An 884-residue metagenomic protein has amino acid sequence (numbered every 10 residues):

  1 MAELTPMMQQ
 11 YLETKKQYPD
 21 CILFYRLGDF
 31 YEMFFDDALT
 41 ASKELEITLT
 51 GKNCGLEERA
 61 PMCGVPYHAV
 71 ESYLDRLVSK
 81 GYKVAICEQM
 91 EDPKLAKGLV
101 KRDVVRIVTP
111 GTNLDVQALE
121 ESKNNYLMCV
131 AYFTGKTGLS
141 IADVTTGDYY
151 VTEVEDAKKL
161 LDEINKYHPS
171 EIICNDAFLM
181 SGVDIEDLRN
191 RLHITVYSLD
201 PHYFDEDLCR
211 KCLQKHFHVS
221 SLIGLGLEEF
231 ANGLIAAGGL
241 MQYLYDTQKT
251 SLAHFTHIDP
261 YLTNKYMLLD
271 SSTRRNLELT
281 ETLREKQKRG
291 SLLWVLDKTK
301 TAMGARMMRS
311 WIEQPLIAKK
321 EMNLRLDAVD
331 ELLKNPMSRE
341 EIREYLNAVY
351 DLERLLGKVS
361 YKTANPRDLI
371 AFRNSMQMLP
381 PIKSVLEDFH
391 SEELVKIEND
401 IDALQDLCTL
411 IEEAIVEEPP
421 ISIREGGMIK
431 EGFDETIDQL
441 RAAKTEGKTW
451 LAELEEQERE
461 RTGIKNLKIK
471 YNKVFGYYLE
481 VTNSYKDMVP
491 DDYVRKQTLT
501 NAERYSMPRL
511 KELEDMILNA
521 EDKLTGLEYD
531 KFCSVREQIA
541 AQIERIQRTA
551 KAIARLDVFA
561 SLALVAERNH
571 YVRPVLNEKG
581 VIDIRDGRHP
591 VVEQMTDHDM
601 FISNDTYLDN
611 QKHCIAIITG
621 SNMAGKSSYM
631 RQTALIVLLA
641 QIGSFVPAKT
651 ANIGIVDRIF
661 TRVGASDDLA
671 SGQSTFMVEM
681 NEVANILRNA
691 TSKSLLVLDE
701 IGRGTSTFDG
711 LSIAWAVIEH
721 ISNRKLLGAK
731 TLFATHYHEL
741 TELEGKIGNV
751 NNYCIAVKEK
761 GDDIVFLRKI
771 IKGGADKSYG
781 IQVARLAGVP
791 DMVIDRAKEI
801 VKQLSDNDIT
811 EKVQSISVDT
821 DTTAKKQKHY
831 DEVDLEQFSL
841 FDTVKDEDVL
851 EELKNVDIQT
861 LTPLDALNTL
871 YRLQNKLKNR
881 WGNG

Functional and structural regions predicted by a protein language model:
M1-E331, N347-S360, A364-E456, V581 (+2 more regions): Charged catalytic and DNA/RNA-contacting regions of genome-maintenance and nucleic-acid-processing enzymes
L4-M8, F24, F35, G64-L74 (+36 more regions): Amphipathic alpha-helical transducer elements in NTP-driven molecular machines
M7, A452, R459-N483, P490: Extended, charged helical/alpha-beta scaffold domains that provide interaction surfaces
F35-A38, F230, K300-T301, R306 (+6 more regions): ATPase nucleotide-binding head domains, primarily ABC-like/P-loop NTPase cores
C87, P110-L119, S251, E387-E393 (+6 more regions): Active-site phosphate-binding and catalytic loops of NTP-dependent enzymes
Y361, N365, S375-M378, K396 (+3 more regions): Charged, surface-exposed helical/loop "interaction arms" that form contiguous linear patches used for dimerization
V416, L499, E503-E537: Extended, charged coiled-coil "arm/hinge" scaffolds of SMC/Rad50-like chromosome-maintenance ATPases and other large
S839-G884: C-terminal tails and terminal domains of large nucleic-acid-associated and other macromolecular-machine proteins
